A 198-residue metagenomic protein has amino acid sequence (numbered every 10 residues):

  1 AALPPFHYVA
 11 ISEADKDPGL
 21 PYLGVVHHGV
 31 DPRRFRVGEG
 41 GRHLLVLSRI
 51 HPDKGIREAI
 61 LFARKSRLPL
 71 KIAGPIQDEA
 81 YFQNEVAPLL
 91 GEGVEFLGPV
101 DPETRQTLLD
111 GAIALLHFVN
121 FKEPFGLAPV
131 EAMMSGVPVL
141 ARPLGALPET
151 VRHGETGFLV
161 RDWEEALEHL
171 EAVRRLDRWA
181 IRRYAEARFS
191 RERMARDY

Functional and structural regions predicted by a protein language model:
V9, L20-A73: Conserved donor-binding/catalytic core segment of Leloir-type glycosyltransferases
G74, Q83-V100, Q106-T107: Nucleotide-activated donor-binding/catalytic signature segment of Leloir-type glycosyltransferases, i.e., the conserved
T107-A112, Y198: Short alpha-helical donor nucleotide-sugar binding micro-motif in glycosyltransferases
D110-P124, V137: Acidic donor-binding loop of glycosyltransferase active sites
G126-P129, L147: Short glycine/serine-rich donor-binding loops of glycosyltransferases
M134, P138-A141, V151: Short hydrophobic beta-strand element within catalytic cores of glycosyltransferases and related nucleotide-activated
P148-R175: Change "using UDP/GDP/dTDP sugars" to "using nucleotide sugars
E165-Y198: A charged, aromatic-enriched C-terminal amphipathic alpha-helix characteristic of glycosyltransferases across folds
